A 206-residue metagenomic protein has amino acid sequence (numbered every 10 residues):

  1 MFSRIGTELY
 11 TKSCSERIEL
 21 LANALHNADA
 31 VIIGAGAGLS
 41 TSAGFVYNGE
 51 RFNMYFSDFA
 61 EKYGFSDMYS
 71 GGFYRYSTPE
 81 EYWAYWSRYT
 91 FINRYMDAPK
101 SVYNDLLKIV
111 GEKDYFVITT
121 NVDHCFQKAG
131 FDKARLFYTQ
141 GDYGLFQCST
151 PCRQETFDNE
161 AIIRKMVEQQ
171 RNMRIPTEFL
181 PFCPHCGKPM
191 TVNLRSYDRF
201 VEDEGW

Functional and structural regions predicted by a protein language model:
M1-W206: Conserved catalytic alpha/beta core of Sir2/sirtuin-type deacylases, generalized to analogous enzyme cores that bind
